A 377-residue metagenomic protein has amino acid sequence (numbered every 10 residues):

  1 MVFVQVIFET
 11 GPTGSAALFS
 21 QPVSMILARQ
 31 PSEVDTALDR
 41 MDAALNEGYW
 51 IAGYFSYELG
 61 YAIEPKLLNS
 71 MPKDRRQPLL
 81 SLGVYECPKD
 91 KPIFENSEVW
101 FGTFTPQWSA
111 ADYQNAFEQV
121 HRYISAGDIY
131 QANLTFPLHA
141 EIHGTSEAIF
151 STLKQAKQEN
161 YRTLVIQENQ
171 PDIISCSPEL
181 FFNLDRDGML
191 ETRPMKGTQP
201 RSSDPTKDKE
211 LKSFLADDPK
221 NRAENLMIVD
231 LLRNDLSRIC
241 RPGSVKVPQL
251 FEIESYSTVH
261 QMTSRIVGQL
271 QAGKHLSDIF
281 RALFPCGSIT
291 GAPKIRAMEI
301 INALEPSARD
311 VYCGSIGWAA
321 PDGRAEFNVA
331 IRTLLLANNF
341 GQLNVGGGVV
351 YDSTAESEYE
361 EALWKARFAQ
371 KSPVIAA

Functional and structural regions predicted by a protein language model:
M1-A377: Extended alpha-helical targeting/anchoring segments, especially N-terminal organellar/secretory targeting helices
